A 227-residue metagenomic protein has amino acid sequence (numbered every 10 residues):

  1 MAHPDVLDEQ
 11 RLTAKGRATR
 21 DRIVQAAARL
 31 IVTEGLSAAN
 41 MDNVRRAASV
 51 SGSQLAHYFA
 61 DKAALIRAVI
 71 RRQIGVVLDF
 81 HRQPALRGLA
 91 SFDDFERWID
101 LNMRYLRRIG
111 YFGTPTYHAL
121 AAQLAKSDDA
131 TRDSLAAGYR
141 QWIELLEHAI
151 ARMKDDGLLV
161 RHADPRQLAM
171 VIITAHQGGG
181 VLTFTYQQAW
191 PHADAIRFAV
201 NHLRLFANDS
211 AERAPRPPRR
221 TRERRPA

Functional and structural regions predicted by a protein language model:
M1-A18, D209-A227: N-terminal intrinsically disordered/low-complexity leader segments
A2, T19-R22, A26, L30-A64 (+1 more regions): Helix-turn-helix
R20-D21, M41, A63, R67 (+8 more regions): Short, structured helix-loop boundary elements
T33-S37, G88, G113, D156: Short coil/turn segments at alpha/beta junctions that flank glycine-rich nucleotide-binding fingerprints
A68, R82-G113, P165-I172, A214-R220: Hydrophobic alpha-helical connector segments
R71-L78: Short, basic, alpha-helical segments at the C-terminal edge of helix-turn-helix-like DNA-binding modules
D94, I109-A130: Amphipathic alpha-helical segments used for helix-helix packing
Y111-F112, A130-R140, K154-N201, F206-R216 (+1 more regions): Hydrophobic/aromatic-rich alpha-helical bundle segments in the mid-to-C-terminal region
